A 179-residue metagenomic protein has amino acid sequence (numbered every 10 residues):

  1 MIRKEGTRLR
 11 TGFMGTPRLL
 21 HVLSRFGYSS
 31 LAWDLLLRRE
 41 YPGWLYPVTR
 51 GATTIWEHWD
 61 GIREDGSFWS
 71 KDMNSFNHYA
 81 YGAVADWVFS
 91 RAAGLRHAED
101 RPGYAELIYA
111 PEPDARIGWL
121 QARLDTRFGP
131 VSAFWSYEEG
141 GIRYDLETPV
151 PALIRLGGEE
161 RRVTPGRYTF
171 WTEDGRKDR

Functional and structural regions predicted by a protein language model:
M1-T16, S67-H78: Solvent-exposed loop and edge beta-strand segments that line ligand/cofactor-binding and catalytic clefts
G6, G27-Y28: Residue-level recognition of short, well-ordered coil/turn positions that link secondary-structure elements
G12-R25, Y81-S90: Well-ordered alpha-helical segments within folded domains of soluble proteins
S30-R179: Non-catalytic C-terminal accessory modules of carbohydrate-active enzymes
